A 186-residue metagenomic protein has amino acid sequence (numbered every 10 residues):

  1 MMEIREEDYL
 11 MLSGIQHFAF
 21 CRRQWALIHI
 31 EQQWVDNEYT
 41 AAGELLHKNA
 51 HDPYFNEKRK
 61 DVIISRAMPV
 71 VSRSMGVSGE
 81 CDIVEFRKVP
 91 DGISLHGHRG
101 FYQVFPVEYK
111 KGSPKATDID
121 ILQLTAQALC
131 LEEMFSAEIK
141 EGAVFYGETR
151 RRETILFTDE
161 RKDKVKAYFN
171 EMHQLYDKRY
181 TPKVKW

Functional and structural regions predicted by a protein language model:
M1-P106: Metal-dependent nuclease catalytic cores that hydrolyze phosphodiester bonds in DNA/RNA, characterized by
C21, R179-W186: Cysteine-cluster motifs in flexible loop/terminal segments that predominantly coordinate metals
G79, E85-R179: Nucleic-acid nuclease catalytic cores
